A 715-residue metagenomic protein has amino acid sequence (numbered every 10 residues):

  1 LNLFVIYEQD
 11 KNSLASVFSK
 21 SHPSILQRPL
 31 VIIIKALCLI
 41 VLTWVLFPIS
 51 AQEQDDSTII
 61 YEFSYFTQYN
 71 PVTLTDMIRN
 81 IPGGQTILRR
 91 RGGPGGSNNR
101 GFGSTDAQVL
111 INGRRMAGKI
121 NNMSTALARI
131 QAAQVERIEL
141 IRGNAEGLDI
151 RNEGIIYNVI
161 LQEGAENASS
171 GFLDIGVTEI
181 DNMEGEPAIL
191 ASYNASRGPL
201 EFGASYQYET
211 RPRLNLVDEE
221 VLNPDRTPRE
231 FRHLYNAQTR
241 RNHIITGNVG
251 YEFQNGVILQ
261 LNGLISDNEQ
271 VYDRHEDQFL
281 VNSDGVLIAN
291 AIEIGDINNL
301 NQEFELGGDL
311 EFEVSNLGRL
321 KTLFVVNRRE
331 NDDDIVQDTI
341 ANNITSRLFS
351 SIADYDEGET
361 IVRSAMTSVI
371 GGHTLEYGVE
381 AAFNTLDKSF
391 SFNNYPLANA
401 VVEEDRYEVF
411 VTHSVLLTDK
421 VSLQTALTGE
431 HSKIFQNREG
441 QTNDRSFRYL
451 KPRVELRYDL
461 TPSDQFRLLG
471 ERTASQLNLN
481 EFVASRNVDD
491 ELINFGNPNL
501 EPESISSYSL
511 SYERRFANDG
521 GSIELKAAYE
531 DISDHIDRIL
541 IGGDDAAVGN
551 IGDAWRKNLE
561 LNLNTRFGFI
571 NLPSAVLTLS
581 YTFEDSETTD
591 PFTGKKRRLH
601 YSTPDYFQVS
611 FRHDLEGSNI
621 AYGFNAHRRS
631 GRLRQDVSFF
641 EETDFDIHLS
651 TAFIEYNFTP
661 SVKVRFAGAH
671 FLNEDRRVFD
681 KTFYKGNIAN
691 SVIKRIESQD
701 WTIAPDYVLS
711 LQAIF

Functional and structural regions predicted by a protein language model:
I59, T75-K119: Extracytoplasmic beta-strand/coil segments of soluble accessory domains associated with Gram-negative outer-membrane
L74-M77, G95-N99, A126, N152-I175 (+2 more regions): N-terminal periplasmic accessory domains that precede and gate Gram-negative outer-membrane beta-barrel machines
R114-R142: Short acidic/polar hinge/loop motifs at secondary-structure boundaries that mediate gating or recognition
M183-R213, T227-R274, N301-S315: Transmembrane beta-barrel wall of Gram-negative outer-membrane proteins
T246-N268, I294-N443, D459, L525 (+1 more regions): Face-selective signature of the C-terminal outer-membrane beta-barrel domain
Y355, V402, R445, A474-D531 (+2 more regions): Outer-membrane beta-barrel signature, preferentially recognizing the C-terminal barrel domain of Gram-negative
A474, L633, I654-F715: C-terminal beta-signal and adjacent terminal beta-strands/loops of Gram-negative outer-membrane beta-barrel proteins
A528-D531, G549-D636: Gram-negative outer-membrane beta-barrel transporters
